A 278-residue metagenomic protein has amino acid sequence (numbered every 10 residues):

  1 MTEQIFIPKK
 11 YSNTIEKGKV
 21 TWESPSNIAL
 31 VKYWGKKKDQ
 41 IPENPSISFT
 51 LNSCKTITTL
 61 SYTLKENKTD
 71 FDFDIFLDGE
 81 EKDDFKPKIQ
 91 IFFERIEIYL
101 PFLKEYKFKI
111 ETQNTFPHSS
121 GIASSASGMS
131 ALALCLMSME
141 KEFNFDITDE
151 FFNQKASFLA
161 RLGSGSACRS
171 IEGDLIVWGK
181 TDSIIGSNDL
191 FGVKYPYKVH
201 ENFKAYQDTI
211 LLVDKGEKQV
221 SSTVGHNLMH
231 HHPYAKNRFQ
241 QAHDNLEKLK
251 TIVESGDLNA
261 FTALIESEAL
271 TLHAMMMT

Functional and structural regions predicted by a protein language model:
M1-S120, L134-F145, D149-E150: ATP-binding N-lobe of GHMP and related small-molecule kinases
I28-V31, I57, Q90, S130-M137 (+4 more regions): Predominant activation on well-ordered alpha-helical scaffold segments within soluble catalytic domains
W34-K37, Y62, K88-Q90, A123-S124 (+6 more regions): Surface-exposed beta-strand edges and their flanking turn/coil or helix-capping segments
E80-D84, A123-S127, Y234-N237: Short alpha-helix boundary/capping segments
I110-T112, H118-S170, D174-V177: Long, hydrophobic, well-ordered secondary-structure blocks that form the structural core and pocket-lining surfaces
D149-T278: ATP-dependent small-molecule kinase catalytic core of the GHMP/sugar-kinase superfamily and closely related
